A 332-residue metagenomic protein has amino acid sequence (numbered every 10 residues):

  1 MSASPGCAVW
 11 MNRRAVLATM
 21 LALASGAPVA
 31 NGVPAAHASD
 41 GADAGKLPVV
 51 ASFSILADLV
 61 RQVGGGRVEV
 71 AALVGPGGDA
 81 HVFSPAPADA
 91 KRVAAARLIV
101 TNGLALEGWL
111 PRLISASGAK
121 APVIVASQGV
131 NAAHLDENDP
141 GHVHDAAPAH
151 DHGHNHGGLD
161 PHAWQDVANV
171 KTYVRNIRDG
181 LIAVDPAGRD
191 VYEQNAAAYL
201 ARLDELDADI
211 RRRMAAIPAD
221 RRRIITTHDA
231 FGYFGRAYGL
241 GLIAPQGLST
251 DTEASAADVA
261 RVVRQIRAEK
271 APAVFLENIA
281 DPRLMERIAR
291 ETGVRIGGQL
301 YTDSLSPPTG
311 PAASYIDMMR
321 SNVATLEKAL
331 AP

Functional and structural regions predicted by a protein language model:
S2-W10, G32-P332: Extracytoplasmic metal-acquisition and chelation regions
S4-L23: N-terminal secretory signal peptides and thylakoid transit peptides that target proteins across membranes
L23-V29: Hydrophobic core
